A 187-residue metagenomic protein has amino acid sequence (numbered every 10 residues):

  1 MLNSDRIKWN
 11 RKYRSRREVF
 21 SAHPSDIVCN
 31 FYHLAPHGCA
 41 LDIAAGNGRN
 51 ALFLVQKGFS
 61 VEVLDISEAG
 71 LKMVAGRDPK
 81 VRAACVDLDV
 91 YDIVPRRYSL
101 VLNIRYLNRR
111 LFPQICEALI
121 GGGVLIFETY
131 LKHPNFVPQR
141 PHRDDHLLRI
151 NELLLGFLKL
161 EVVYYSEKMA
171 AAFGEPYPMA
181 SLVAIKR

Functional and structural regions predicted by a protein language model:
M1-A35: Conserved class I S-adenosyl-L-methionine
G38-G46: Conserved class I S-adenosyl-L-methionine
S67-A69: Conserved SAM/SAH-binding beta-strand->alpha-helix loop
V74-A75: Conserved SAM-binding loop
D78-V90: Conserved SAM-binding strand-loop segment of SAM-dependent methyltransferases
Y91-L100: A short acidic, Gly/Pro-enriched loop at the edge of an enzyme's catalytic core that lines a small-molecule cofactor
G123-P134: Conserved beta-strand signature within the Rossmann-like core of class I S-adenosyl-L-methionine
M169-R187: Core SAM-dependent methyltransferase catalytic element
